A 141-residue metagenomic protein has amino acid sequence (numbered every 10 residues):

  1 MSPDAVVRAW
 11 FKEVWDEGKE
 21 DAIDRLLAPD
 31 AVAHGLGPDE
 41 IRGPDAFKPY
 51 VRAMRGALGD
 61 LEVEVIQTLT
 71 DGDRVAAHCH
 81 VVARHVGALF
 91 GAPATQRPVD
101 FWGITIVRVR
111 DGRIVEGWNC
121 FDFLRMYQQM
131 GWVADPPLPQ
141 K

Functional and structural regions predicted by a protein language model:
M1-K141: C-terminal and inter-domain tail/linker signature
